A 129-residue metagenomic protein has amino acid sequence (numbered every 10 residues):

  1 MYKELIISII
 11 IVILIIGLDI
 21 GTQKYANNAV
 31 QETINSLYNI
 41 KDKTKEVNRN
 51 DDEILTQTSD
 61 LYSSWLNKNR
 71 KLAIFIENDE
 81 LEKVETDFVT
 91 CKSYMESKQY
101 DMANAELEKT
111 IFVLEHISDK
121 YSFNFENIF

Functional and structural regions predicted by a protein language model:
M1-K3, Y100: Long, non-catalytic architectural segments outside compact domain cores
E4-I20: Hydrophobic membrane-insertion alpha-helices, especially the h-region of bacterial N-terminal signal peptides
I15-E32: Transmembrane signal-anchor/signal-peptide helices with a preference for the extracytoplasmic
E32-R49: Short extracytoplasmic/periplasmic juxtamembrane "stem" segments immediately C-terminal to an N-terminal membrane anchor
D51-S93: Extracytoplasmic/periplasmic/luminal assembly and interaction segments in envelope/secretory/respiratory proteins
F75-N124: Structured, soluble extracytoplasmic/luminal domains of envelope-associated proteins
